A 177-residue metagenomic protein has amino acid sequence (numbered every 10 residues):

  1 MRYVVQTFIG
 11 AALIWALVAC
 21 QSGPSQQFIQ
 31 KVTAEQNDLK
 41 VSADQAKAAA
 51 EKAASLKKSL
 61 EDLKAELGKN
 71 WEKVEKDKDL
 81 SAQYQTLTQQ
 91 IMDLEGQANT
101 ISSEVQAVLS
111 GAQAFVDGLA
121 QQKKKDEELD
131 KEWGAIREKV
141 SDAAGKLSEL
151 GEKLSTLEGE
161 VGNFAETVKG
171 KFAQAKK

Functional and structural regions predicted by a protein language model:
M1-Q21: Sec-dependent bacterial lipoprotein signal peptides
Y3-V5, I9, L39, A43-A46 (+4 more regions): Generic alpha-helix initiation/capping and coil-helix boundary signal
A11, V18, E61-D62, G68 (+2 more regions): Intrinsically disordered and other compositionally biased segments
C20-M92: Immediate post-signal-peptide N-terminus of mature secreted/exported proteins
V32-K52, K57, G118-K177: C-terminal amphipathic alpha-helix
K57-L60, K64-L67, L109-V116, A165: Extended amphipathic alpha-helical scaffold segments
N70-D126, D130: Short, solvent-exposed, charged loop/turn and helix-capping segments that join or cap alpha-helices on peripheral
